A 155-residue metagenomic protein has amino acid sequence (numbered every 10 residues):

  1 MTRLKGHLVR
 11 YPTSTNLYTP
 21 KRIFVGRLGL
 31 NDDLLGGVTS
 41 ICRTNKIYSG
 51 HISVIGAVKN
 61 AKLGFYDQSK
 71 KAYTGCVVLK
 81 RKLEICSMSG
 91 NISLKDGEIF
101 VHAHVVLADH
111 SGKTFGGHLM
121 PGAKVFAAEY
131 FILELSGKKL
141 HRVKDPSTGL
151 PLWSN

Functional and structural regions predicted by a protein language model:
M1-V101, V106-N155: N-terminal intrinsically disordered, cationic/polar leader segments that include organellar targeting peptides
